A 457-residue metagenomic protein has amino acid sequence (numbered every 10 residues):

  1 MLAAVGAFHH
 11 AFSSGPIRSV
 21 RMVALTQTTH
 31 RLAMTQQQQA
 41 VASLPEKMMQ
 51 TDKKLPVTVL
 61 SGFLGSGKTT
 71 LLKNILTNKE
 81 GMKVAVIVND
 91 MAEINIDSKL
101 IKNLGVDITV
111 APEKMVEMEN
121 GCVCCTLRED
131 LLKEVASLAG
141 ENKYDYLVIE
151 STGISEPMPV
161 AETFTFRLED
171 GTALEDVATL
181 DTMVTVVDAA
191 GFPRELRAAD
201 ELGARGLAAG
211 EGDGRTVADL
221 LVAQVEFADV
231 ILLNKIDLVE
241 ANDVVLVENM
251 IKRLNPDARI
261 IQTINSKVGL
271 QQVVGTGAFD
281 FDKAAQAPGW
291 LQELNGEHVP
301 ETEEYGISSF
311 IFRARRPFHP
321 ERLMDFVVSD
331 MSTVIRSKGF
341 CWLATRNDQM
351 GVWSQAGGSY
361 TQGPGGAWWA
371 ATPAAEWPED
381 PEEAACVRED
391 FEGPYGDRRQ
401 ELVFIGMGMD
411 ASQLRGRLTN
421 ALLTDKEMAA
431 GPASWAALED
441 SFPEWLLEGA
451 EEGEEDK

Functional and structural regions predicted by a protein language model:
M1-S19, A24: N-terminal chloroplast transit peptides
M22-A33: N-terminal, immediately post-signal peptide pro-regions of secreted/luminal proteins
R31-M48, A198-E401, A411, D425-K457: C-terminal accessory "lid"/substrate-recognition subdomains
L44-S61, S66-D219: Nucleotide-state-sensitive switch-loop elements of NTP-binding domains
T77, G140, T165-E169, D188 (+3 more regions): Non-catalytic alpha-helical coupling and interface elements of nucleotide-dependent molecular machines and regulators
L132, E156-P157, P320, A411-L414: Short, well-ordered alpha-helical microsegments
L414-L422: Short amphipathic C-terminal alpha-helix that caps PH/PH-like domains
